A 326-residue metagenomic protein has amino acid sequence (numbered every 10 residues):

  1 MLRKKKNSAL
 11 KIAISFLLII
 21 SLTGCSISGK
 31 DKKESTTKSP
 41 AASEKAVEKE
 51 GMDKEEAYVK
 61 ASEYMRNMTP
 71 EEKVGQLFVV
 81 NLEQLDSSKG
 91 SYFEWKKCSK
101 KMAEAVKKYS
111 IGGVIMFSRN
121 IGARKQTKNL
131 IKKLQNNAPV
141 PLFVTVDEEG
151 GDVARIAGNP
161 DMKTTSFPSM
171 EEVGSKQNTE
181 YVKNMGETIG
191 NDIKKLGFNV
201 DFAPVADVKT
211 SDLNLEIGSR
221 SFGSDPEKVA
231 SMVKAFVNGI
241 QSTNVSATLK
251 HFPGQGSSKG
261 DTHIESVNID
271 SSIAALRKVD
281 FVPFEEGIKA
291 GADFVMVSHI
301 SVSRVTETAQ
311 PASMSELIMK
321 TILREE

Functional and structural regions predicted by a protein language model:
R3-A13: Bacterial N-terminal signal peptides that target proteins for export
S21-G24: C-terminal motif of bacterial Sec signal peptides marking the signal peptidase cleavage site
S26-V144, E148-G158: N-terminal hydrophobic targeting/anchoring segments and the immediately downstream early-domain regions of hydrolases
A46-G51, A61-Y64, D86-F93, G113-G122 (+5 more regions): Second-shell loop/turn segments in exported
T69, G90-C98, N120-L142, D152-A154 (+2 more regions): Second-shell residues forming the walls of enzyme active-site clefts
V79, I115, D201-F202, T248 (+1 more regions): Conserved beta-strand positions in the central sheet of alpha/beta enzyme cores
E83, V146-N159, N199-K209, L249-Q255: Short glycine-enriched loops at secondary-structure junctions
